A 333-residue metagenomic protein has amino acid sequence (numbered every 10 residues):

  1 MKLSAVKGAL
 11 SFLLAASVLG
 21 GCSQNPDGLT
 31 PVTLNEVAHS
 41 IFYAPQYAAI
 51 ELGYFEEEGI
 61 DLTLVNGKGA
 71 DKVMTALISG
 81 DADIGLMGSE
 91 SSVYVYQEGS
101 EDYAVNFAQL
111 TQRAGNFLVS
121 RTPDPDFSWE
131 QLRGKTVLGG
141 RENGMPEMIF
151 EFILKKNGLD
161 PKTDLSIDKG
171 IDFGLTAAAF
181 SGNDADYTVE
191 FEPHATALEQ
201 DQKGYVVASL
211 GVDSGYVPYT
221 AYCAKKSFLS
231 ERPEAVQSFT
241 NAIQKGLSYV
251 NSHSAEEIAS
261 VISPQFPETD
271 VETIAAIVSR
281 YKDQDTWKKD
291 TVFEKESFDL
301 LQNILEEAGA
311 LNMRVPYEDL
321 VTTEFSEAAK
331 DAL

Functional and structural regions predicted by a protein language model:
M1-A9: Bacterial N-terminal signal peptides that target proteins for export
V18-G21: C-terminal motif of bacterial Sec signal peptides marking the signal peptidase cleavage site
S23-N25: Bacterial signal peptide processing site
D27-D160, S166-G170, D186-E192, A208-L210 (+1 more regions): Short, glycine-/small- and polar/acidic-enriched structural segments that line small-molecule recognition paths
Y43, M74, I78, S89-S92 (+15 more regions): Extracytoplasmic/secreted envelope proteins and their assembly/folding machinery, especially bacterial periplasmic
S91, T122, D172-F266: Pocket-lining segment of extracytoplasmic ligand-binding domains
S230-N312: Secondary-structure end/capping motifs
D299-L333: Conserved C-terminal helix/tail region of periplasmic/extracytoplasmic solute-binding proteins
